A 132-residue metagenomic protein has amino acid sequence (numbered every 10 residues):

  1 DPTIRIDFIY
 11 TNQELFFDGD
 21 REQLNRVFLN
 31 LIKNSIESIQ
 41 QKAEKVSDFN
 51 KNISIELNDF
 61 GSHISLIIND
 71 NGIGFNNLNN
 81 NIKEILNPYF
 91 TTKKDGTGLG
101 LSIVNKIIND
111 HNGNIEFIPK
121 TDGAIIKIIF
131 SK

Functional and structural regions predicted by a protein language model:
T3-L15: Conserved catalytic submotifs in the C-terminal HATPase_c
F16-G19, T92: Conserved micro-motifs of the catalytic ATP-binding
L24-N25: A residue-level detector for a conserved hydrophobic packing site within the catalytic ATP-binding domain
I36-G61: ATP-lid-like helix-loop hinge signature
F75-P88: Short conserved segment of the HATPase_c
G100, V104: Short alpha-helical Gxxx[C/S/T] motif in the catalytic ATP-binding
I108-N109: Detector for a conserved hydrophobic position within an alpha-helical segment of the HATPase_c
